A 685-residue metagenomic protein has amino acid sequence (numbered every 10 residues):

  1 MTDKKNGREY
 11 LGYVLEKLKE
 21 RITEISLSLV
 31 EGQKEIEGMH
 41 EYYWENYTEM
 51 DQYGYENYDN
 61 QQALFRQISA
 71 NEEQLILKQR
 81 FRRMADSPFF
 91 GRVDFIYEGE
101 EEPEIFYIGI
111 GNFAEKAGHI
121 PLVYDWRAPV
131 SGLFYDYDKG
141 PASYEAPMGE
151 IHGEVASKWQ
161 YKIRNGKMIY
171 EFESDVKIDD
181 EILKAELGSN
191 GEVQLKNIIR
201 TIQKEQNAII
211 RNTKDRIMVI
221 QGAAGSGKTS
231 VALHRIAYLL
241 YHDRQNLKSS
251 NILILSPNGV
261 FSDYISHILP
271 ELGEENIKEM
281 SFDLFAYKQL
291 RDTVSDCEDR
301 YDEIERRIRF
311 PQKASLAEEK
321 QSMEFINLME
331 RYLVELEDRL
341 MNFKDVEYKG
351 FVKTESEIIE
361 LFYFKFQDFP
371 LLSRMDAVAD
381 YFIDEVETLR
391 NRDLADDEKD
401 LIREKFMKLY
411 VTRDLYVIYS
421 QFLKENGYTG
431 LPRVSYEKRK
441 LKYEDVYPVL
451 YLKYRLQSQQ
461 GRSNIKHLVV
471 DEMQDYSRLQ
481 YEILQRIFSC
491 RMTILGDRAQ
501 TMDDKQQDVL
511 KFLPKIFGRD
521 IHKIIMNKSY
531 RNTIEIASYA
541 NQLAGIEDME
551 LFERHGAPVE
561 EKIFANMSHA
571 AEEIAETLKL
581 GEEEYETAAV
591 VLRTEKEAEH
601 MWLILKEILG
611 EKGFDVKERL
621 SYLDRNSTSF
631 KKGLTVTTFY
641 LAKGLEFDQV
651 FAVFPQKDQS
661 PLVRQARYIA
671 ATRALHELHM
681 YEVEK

Functional and structural regions predicted by a protein language model:
M1-I199, Q203, N207-R211: Extended, charged low-complexity regulatory segments
M1-Q33, E37, A185-D302, I669: P-loop NTPase Walker
G54-E73, A208-A223, G227-S230, H234 (+4 more regions): Generic detector of solvent-exposed, compositionally biased contiguous segments
R92-D94, V219, I254, H679-E682: A structural signal for short, well-ordered beta-strand segments and their strand-loop junctions that often border
G188, E192, E319, D368 (+3 more regions): Conserved phosphate/pyrophosphate-binding and hydrolysis machinery centered on Walker-type P-loop NTPases, extending
L195-I199, Q203-N207, L233, A237 (+5 more regions): Short, well-ordered alpha-helical scaffold segments within catalytic/effector domains
L240-L468, D475-I483, R491: Alpha-helical nucleic-acid-binding subdomain of P-loop helicases immediately C-terminal to the Walker A/P-loop
Q245, G259-E275, M280-L284, R291-R300 (+2 more regions): Conserved helicase motor core of SF1/SF2 NTP-dependent helicases
